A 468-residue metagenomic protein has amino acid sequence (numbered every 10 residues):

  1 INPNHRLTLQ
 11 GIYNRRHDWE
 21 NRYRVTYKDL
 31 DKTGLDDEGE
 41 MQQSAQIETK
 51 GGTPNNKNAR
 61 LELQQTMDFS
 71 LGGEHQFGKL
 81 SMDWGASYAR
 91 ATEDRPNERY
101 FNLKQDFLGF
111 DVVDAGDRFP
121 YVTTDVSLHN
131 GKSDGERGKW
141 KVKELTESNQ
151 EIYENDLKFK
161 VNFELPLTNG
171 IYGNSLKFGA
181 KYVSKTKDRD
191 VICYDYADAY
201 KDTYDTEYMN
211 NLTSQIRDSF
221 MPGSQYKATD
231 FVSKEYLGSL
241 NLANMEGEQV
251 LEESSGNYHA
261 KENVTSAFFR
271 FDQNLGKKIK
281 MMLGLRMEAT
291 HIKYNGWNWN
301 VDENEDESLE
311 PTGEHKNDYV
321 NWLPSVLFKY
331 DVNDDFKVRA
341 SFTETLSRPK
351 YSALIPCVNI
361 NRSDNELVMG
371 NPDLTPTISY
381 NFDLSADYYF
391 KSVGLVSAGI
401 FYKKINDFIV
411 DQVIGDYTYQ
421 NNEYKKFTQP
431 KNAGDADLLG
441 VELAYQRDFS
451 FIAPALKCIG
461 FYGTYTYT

Functional and structural regions predicted by a protein language model:
I1-T33, P54, Q64-L71, G78 (+1 more regions): Transmembrane beta-barrel wall of Gram-negative outer-membrane proteins
P3-N4, K79-S81, G116-D117, L167-L176 (+4 more regions): Short loop/turn motifs that connect adjacent beta-strands in outer-membrane beta-barrel proteins
L7-L9, L71, L80-A86, N174-A180 (+6 more regions): Transmembrane beta-strands of outer-membrane beta-barrel proteins
Y13, E74-F77, A86, L165-N169 (+6 more regions): Residue-level signature of outer-membrane beta-barrel architecture
Y13-H17, F77, Y88-T92, E151 (+9 more regions): Transmembrane beta-strands of outer-membrane beta-barrel pores
G39-G51, D111-E144, D195, A199-G256 (+2 more regions): Flexible glycine-rich, low-complexity coil/linker segments exposed to the extracellular/periplasmic environment
D83, N97-R99, V250, R339 (+3 more regions): Membrane-embedded beta-barrel scaffold of Gram-negative outer-membrane proteins
Y402-K404, N422-T468: Gram-negative outer-membrane beta-barrel transporters
